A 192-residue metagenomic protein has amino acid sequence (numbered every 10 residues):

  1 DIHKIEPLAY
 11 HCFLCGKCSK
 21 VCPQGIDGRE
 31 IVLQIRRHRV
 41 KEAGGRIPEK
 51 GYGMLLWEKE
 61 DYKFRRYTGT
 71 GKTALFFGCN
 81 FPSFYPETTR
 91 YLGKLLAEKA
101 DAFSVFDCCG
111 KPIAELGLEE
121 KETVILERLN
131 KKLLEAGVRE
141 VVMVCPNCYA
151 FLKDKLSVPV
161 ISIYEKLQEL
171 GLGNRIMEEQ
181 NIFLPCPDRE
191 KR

Functional and structural regions predicted by a protein language model:
D1-V144, C148-V158: Iron-sulfur-cluster electron-transfer modules
G78-N80, P146, E165-K166, P185-P187: Active-site beta-loop-alpha junctions enriched in small/polar residues
F103-S104, E169-R192: Redox- and metal-dependent alpha/beta enzyme cores, enriched for Fe-S-associated oxidoreductases and cofactor-handling
C108-K111, K166-G171: A short acidic, often aromatic-flanked loop/helix-cap motif at beta-alpha or helix-coil junctions that lines enzyme
V158-E165: Short hydrophobic/aromatic-enriched beta-strand-loop microsegments
